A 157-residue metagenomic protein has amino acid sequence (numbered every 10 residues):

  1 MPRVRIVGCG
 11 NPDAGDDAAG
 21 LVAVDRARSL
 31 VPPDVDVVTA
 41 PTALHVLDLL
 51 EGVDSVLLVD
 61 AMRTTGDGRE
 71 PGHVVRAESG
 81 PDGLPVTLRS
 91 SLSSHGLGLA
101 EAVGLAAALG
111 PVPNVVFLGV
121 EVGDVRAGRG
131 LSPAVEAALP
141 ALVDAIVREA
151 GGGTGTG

Functional and structural regions predicted by a protein language model:
M1-P113, F117-V122, R129-A141, A145-T156: N-terminal catalytic or cofactor-binding beta/alpha core of small enzyme domains
